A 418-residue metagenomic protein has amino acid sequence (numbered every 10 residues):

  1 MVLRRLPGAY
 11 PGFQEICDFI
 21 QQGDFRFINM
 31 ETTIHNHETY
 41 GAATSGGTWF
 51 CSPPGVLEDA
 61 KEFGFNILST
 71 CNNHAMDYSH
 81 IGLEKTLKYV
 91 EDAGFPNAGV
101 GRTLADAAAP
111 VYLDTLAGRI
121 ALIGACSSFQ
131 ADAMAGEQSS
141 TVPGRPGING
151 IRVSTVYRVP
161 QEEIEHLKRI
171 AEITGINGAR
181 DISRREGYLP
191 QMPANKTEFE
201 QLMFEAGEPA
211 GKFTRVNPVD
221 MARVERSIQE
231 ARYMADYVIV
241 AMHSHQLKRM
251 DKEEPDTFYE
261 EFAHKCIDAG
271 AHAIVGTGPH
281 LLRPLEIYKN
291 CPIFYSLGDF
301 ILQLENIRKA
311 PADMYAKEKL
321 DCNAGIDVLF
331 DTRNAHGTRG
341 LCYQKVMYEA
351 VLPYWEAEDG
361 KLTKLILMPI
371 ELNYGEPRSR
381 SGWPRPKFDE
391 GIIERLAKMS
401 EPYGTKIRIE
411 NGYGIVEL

Functional and structural regions predicted by a protein language model:
M1-L418: Acidic, metal/ion-coordinating pockets
